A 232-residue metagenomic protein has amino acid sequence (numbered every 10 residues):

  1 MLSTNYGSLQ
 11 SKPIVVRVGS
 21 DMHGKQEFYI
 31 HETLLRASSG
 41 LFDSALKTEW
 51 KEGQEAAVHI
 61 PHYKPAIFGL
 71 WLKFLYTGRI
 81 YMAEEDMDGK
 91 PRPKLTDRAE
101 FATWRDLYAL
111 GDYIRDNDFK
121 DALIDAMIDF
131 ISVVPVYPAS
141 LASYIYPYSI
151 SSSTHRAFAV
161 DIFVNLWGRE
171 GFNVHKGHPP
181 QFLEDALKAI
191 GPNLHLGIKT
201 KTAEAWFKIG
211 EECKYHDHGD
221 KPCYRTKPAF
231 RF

Functional and structural regions predicted by a protein language model:
M1-L34, P61-H62, A66, K73-A102: N-terminal BTB/POZ boundary and linker segment
H31-D43: Short helix-loop-helix/strand-helix junction enriched in hydrophobic and basic residues
G40, G69, D121: Alpha-helical elements of the RecA-like P-loop NTPase motor core of helicases
G40-E55, I80-M82: Cytochrome P450 catalytic domain signature, combining two hallmark sequence patches
W50, A57-I60, K64: Compact, well-ordered interaction domains used in eukaryotic information-processing assemblies
V58, A142-P147, R169-I198: Long amphipathic alpha-helical assembly cores
K73-N173: Post-BTB helical module
D185-F232: C-terminal helix/juxtamembrane-tail motif
